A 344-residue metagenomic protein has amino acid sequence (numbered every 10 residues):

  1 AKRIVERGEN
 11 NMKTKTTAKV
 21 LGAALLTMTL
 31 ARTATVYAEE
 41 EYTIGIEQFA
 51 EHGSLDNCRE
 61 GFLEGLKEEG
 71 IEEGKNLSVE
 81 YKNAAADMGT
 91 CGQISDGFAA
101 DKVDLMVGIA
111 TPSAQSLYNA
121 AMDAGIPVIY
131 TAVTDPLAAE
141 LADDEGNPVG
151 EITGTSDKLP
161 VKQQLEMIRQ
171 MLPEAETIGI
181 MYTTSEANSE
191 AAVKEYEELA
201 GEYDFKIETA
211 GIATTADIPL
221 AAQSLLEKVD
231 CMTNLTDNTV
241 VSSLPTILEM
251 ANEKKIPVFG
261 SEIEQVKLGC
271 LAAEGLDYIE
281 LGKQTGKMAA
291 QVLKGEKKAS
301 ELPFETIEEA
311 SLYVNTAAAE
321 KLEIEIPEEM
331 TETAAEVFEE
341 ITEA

Functional and structural regions predicted by a protein language model:
A1-N11: Short, Lys/Arg-enriched N-terminal segments with co-localized hydrophobic residues within the first ~10-30 amino acids
I4-V5, A18, E41: Compositionally biased, low-complexity repeat tracts
G8, A38-A344: Short hydrophobic alpha-helices and adjacent helix-cap/hinge residues
K15-Y37: Sec-dependent N-terminal signal peptides of Gram-positive bacterial secreted proteins and lipoproteins
